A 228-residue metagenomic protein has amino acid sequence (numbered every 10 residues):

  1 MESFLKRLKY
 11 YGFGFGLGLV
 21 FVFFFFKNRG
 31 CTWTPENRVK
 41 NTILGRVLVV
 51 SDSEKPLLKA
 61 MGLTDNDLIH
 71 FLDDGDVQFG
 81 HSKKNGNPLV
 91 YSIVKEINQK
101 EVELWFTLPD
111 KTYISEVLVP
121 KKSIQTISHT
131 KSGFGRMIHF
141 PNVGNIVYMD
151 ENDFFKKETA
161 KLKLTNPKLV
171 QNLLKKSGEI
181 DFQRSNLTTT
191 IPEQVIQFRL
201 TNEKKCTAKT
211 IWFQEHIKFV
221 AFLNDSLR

Functional and structural regions predicted by a protein language model:
M1-R228: Ribonuclease/tRNase effector modules and their secretory precursors
